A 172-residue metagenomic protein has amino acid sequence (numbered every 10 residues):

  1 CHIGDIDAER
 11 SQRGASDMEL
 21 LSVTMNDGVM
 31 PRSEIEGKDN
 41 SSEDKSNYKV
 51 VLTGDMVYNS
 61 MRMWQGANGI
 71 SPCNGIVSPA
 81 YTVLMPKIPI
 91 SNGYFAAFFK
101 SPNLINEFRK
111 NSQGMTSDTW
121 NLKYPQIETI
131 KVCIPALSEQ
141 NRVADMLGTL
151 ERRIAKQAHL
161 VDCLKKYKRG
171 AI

Functional and structural regions predicted by a protein language model:
C1, F95, K131-G170: Amphipathic alpha-helical segments
C1-G14, T129, L137: Non-catalytic DNA-recognition/assembly elements of restriction-modification systems
I6-D7, M25, F99, N103: Hydrophobic aliphatic residues
S16-V23, N111-S112: Short coil/turn segments at secondary-structure boundaries
T24-G37: Short, basic/aromatic beta-hairpin or loop at an interaction surface
I35-E36, K45-I105, R109, K123: A short beta-sheet element
S42-K45, T116, G148: Short, solvent-exposed loop/turn positions at domain surfaces that link secondary-structure elements or cap domain
G75-T82, M115-S138: A short glycine-rich beta-alpha junction/loop motif
